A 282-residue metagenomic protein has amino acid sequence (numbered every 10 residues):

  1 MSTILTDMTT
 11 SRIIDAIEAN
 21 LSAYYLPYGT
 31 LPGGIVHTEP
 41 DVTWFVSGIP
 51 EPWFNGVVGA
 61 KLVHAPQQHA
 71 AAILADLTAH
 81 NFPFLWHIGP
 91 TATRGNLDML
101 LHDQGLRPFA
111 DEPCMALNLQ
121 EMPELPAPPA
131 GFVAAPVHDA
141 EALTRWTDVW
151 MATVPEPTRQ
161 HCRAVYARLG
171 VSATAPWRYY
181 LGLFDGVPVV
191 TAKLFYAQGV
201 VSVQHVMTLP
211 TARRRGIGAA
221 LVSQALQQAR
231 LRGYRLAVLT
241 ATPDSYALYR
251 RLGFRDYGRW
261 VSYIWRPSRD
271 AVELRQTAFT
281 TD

Functional and structural regions predicted by a protein language model:
M1-H80, T93, Q160, V171: N-terminal charged segments
S2-T10, I35-P40, L119-A140, T277-F279: Conserved N-terminal entry element of GNAT/NAT acetyltransferase domains
V36-E39, P90, N96-R107, P176-V190 (+1 more regions): Conserved beta-hairpin
A65-E141, Y263-W265: Acyl-donor-binding surface of acyltransferase catalytic domains
Q67-L74, Q204-P210, R214-Q227, L231 (+1 more regions): Conserved acetyl-CoA-binding loop-helix of GNAT-fold acetyltransferases
H80-P90, A229-A241: Conserved GNAT acetyl-CoA-binding A-motif
T93-P108, A219, P243-R259: Conserved active-site alpha-helix within GNAT-family acetyltransferase domains
P157-T211: A conserved beta-strand-loop-helix scaffold within acyl/acetyltransferase catalytic domains
